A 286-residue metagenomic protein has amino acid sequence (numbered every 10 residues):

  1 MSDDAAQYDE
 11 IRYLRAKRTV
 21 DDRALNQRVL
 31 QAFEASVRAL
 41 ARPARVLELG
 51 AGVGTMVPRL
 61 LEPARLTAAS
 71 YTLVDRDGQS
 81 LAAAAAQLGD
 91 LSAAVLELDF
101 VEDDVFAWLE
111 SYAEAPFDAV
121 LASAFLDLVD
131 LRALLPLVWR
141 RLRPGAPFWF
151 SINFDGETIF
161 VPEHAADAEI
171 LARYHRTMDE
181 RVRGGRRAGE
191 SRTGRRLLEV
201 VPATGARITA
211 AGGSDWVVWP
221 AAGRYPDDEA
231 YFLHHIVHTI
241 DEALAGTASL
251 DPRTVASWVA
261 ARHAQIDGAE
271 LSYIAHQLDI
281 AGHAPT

Functional and structural regions predicted by a protein language model:
S2-L40: Class I SAM-dependent methyltransferase Rossmann-like catalytic core, especially the SAM/SAH-binding loop
R42-G52: Conserved class I S-adenosyl-L-methionine
V57-W108: Class I SAM-dependent methyltransferase SAM/SAH-binding core
E110-A119: A short acidic, Gly/Pro-enriched loop at the edge of an enzyme's catalytic core that lines a small-molecule cofactor
D118-R132: A short SAM/SAH-binding and catalytic strip from SAM-dependent methyltransferases
A133-P147: A short glycine-rich, Lys/Arg-flanked "PGG" loop and its adjoining helix->strand segment in the class I
F148-V218: Conserved catalytic/acceptor-binding region of the Class I
T209-I266: C-terminal helical/coil "lid" or tail adjacent to the Rossmann-like core of SAM-dependent
